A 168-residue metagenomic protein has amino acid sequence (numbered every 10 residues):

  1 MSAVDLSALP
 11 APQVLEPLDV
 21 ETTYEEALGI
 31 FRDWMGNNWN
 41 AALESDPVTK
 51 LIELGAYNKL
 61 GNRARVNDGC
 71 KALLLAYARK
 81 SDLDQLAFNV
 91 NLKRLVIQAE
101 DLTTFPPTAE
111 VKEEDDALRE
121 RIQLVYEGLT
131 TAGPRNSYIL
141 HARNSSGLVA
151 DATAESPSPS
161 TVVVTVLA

Functional and structural regions predicted by a protein language model:
M1-A168: Short beta-strand/helix segments in adaptor/scaffold domains that form protein-protein interfaces within large
